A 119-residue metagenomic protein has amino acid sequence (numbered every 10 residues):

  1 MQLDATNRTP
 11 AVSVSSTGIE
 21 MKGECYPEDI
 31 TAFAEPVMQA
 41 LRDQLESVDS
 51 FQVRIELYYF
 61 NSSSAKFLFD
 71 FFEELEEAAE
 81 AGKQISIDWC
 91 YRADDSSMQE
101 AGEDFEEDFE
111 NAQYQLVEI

Functional and structural regions predicted by a protein language model:
M1-E35: STAS-typified acidic loop motif
R8, I30-F33, A40, Q44 (+2 more regions): Conserved catalytic alpha/beta core of Sir2/sirtuin-type deacylases, generalized to analogous enzyme cores that bind
S16, V48-Q52, G82-S86, N111: A general structural motif
M21-E24, V53-L57: Glycine-/proline-rich flexible loop or hinge segments
A34-M38, R42, K66-E73: Amphipathic, non-transmembrane alpha-helical secondary structure
Q44-S47, A78-A81, D108: Alpha-helix C-cap/termination motif
I55-F105: Amphipathic alpha-helical interaction surfaces in cytosolic regulatory modules
E110-V117: A glycine-rich helix N-cap at a beta->alpha junction
